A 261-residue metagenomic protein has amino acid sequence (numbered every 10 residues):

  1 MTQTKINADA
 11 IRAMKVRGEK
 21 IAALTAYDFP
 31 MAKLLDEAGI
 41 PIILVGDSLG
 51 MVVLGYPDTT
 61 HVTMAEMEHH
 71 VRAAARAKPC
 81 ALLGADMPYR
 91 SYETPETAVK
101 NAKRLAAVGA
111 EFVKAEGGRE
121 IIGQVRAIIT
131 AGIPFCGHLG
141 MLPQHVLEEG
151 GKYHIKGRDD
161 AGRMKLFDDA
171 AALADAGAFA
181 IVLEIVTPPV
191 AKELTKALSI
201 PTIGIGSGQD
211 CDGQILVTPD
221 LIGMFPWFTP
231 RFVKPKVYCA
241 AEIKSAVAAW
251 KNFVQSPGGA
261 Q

Functional and structural regions predicted by a protein language model:
T2-Q261: Alpha/beta enzyme core
